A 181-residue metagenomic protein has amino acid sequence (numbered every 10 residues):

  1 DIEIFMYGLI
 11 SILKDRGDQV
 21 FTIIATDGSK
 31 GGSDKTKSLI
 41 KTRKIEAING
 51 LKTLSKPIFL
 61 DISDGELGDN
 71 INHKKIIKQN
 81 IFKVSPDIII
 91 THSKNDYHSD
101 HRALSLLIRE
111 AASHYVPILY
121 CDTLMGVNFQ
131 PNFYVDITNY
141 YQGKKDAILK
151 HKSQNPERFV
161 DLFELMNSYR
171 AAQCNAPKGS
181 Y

Functional and structural regions predicted by a protein language model:
D1-V84, E110-H114, D146: Active-site rim/loop-helix segments in enzyme catalytic domains that contact anionic ligands
I12, D34, K56, G68-Y181: Metal-dependent de-N-acetylase/amidase catalytic core
